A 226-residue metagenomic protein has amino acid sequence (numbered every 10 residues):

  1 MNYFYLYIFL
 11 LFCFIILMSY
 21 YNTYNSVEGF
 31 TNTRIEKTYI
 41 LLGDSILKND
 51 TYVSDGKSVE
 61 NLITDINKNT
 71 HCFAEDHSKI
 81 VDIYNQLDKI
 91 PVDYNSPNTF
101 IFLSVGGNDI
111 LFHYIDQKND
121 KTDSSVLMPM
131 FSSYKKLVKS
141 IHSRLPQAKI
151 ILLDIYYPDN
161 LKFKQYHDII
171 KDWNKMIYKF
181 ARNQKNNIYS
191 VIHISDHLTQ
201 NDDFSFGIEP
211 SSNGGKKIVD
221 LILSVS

Functional and structural regions predicted by a protein language model:
M1-T38, N85-S96, S125, S132 (+3 more regions): Intrinsically disordered, compositionally biased terminal peptides
T23-V81, K89-Y94: Serine-esterase "nucleophile elbow" of acetyl-processing enzymes
Y39-L41, T70-A74, T99-S104, K149-D154 (+1 more regions): Structural recognition of the beta-strand scaffold that forms the well-ordered cores of secreted hydrolase catalytic
I83, D203-S226: Histidine-centered active-site loop/cap adjacent to the catalytic His in serine esterases/O-acetyl transfer systems
Y84-P129, Y156-D159: Oxyanion-hole/transition-state-stabilizing segment in secreted/luminal serine hydrolases and related acyltransferases
N108, V138-K171, H193: Active-site segments of SGNH/GDSL-like serine hydrolases that catalyze O-acetyl group transfer/hydrolysis on lipids
Y134-K139, N174, Y178: Generic structural signal for well-ordered alpha-helices, preferentially at hydrophobic/aromatic core positions
P158-I194, I208, S212-K217: Substrate-gating cap/lid alpha-helix
